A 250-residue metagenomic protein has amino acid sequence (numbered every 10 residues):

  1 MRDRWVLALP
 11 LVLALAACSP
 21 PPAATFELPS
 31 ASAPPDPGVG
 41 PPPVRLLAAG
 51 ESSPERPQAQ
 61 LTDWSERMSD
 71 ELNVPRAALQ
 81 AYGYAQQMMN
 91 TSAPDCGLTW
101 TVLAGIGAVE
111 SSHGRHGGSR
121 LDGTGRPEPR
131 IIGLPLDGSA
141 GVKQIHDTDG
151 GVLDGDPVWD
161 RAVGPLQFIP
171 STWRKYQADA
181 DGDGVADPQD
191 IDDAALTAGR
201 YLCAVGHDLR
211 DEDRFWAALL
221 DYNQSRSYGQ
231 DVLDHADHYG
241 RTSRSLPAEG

Functional and structural regions predicted by a protein language model:
M1-P22: Secretory targeting and sorting signals
V12, A16, P29, L47-A48 (+2 more regions): Compositionally biased amphipathic helical and low-complexity segments enriched in hydrophobic
S19-N90: N-terminal export signals and maturation junctions of secreted/periplasmic proteins
T62-W64, S69-G250: Catalytic glycan-binding domains that act on GlcNAc-containing polysaccharides
